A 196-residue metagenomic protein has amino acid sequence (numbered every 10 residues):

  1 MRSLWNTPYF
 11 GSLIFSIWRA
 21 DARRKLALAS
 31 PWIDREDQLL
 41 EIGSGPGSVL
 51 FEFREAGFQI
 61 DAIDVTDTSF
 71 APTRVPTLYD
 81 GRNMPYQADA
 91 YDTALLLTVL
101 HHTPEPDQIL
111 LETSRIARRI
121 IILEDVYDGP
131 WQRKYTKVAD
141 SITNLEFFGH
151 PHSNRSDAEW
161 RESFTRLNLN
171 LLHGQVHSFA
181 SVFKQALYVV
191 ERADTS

Functional and structural regions predicted by a protein language model:
S3-R23: Class I SAM-dependent methyltransferase Rossmann-like catalytic core, especially the SAM/SAH-binding loop
I17-E36: Conserved alpha-helix/loop element of class I SAM-dependent methyltransferases that forms part of the SAM/SAH-binding
E36-G45: Conserved class I S-adenosyl-L-methionine
G45-N83: Class I SAM-dependent methyltransferase SAM/SAH-binding core
F51, L123-V182: C-terminal alpha-helical "lid/dimerization" subdomain adjacent to the S-adenosyl-L-methionine
L95: A conserved beta-strand element that flanks and buttresses the S-adenosyl-L-methionine
T98-H102: A short His-aromatic
D107-I120: A short glycine-rich, Lys/Arg-flanked "PGG" loop and its adjoining helix->strand segment in the class I
